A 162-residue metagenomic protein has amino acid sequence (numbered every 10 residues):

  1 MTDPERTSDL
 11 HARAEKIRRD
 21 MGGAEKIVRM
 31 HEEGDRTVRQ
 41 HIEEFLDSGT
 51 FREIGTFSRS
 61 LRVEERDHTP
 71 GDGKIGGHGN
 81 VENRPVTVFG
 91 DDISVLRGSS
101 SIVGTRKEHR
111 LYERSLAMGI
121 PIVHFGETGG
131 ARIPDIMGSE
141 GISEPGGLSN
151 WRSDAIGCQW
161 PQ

Functional and structural regions predicted by a protein language model:
M1-Q162: Terminal-region recognition feature
